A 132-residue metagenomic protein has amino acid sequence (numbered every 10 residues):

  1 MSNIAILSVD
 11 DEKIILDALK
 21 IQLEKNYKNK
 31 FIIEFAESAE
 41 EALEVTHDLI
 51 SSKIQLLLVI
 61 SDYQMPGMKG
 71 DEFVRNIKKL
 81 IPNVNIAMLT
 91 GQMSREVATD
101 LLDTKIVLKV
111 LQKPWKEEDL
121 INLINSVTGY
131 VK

Functional and structural regions predicted by a protein language model:
I4-L23, V59: Conserved acidic segment of CheY-like receiver
D10, D62, T90: Active-site residues of response regulator receiver
F35-D48, G70: Helix N-cap/capping motif at the beta->alpha junctions
E44, D71-N83: Short amphipathic alpha-helix used as the core "switch/output" element in two-component signaling
I50-I60: Active-site beta3 strand of CheY-like receiver
M65: Receiver (REC) domain active-site loop signature in two-component systems and cognate sites in sensor histidine kinases
E72, M93-V110, N122: Alpha4 helix (beta4-alpha4-beta5 surface) of REC/receiver domains from two-component response regulators
W115-I124: C-terminal output helix
